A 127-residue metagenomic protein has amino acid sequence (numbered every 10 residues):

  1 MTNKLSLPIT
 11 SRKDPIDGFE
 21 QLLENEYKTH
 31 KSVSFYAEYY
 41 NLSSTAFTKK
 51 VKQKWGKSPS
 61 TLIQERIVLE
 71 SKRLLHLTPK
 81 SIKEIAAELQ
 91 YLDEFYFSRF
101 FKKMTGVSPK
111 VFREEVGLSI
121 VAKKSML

Functional and structural regions predicted by a protein language model:
M1-K4, G18-S32, V51, W55 (+3 more regions): Basic, amphipathic alpha-helical hairpins
M1-T2, K13, F47: Generic low-polarity alpha-helical segments
S6-I16, Q21, K57-R66: Short, Lys/Arg-enriched anionic-surface-contact patches
H30, S34-R66, A86-V111: Basic/polar phosphate-binding segments, predominantly the helix-turn-helix DNA-binding elements of transcriptional
K54-L92, E114-L127: Terminal helix-turn-helix DNA-binding modules in bacterial transcription factors
